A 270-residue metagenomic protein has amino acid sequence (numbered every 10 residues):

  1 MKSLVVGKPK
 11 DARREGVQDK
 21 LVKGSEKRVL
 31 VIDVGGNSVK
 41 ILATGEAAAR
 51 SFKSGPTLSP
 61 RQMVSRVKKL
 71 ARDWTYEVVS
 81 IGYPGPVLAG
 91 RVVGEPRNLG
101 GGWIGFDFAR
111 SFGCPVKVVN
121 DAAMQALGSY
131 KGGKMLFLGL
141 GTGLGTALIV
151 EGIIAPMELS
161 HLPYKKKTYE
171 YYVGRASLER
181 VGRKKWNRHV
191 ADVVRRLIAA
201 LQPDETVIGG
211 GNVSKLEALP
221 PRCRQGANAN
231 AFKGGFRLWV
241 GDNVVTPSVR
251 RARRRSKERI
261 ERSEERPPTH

Functional and structural regions predicted by a protein language model:
A12, Q18, R266-P267: Short, low-complexity intrinsically disordered segments enriched in A/P/G/S/L with frequent Arg, especially at protein
G16-S65, D73, I153-R180: Short glycine-rich, Thr/Ser-proximal phosphate-binding strand/loop in the N-terminal lobe of ATP-dependent enzymes
V29-D33, V78-S80, M135-G139, V207: Short glycine-aspartate micro-motif
V39-A43, G85, L127, L144-I149: Short beta-strand scaffold segments in enzyme catalytic cores
S51, G55-K68, R72-S80, G85-K134 (+2 more regions): Glycine-rich phosphate-binding loop and adjoining helix at the ATP-binding site of ATP-dependent phosphoryl-transfer
F106, R110-Q125, I153-H189: Glycine-rich phosphate-binding loop plus the immediately following alpha-helix
G133-M135, T142-Y164: Anionic-ligand binding region
R175-L201, T206-H270: Internal alpha/beta domain cores that form substrate/cofactor-binding pockets in large enzymes and binding proteins
